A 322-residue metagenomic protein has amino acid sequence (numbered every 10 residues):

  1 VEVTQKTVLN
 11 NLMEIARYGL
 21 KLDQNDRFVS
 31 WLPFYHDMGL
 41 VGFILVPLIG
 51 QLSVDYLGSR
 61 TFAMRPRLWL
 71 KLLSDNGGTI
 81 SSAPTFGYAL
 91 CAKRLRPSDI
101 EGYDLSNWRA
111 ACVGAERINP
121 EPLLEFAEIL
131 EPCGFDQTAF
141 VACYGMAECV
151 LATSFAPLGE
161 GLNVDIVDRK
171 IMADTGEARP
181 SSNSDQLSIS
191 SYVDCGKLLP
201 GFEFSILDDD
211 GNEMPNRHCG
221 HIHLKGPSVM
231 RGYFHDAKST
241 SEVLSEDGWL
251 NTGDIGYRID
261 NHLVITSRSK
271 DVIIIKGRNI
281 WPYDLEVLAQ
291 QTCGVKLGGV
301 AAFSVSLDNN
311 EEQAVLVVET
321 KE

Functional and structural regions predicted by a protein language model:
V1-N10: Conserved AMP-binding A3 loop
K6, F86-A89, E116, S228: Alpha-helix/helix-capping structural signal
L9-R27, D37-T79, R94-S98: Conserved AMP-binding/adenylation subdomain of ANL enzymes
Y18, P33-F34, Y56-F62, N76-S81 (+5 more regions): Hydrophobic alpha-helical scaffolding
D26-V29, D55, S82, S98-E121 (+2 more regions): Conserved helix-loop-beta element of the AMP-binding
R27-V29, H223, V317: Short, well-ordered beta-strand segments
S74, S81, G226, R231-G232 (+2 more regions): AMP-binding/adenylate-forming catalytic core of the ANL superfamily
R109-A111, I118-H262, K270-V272, L285 (+1 more regions): Conserved AMP-binding/adenylate-forming
